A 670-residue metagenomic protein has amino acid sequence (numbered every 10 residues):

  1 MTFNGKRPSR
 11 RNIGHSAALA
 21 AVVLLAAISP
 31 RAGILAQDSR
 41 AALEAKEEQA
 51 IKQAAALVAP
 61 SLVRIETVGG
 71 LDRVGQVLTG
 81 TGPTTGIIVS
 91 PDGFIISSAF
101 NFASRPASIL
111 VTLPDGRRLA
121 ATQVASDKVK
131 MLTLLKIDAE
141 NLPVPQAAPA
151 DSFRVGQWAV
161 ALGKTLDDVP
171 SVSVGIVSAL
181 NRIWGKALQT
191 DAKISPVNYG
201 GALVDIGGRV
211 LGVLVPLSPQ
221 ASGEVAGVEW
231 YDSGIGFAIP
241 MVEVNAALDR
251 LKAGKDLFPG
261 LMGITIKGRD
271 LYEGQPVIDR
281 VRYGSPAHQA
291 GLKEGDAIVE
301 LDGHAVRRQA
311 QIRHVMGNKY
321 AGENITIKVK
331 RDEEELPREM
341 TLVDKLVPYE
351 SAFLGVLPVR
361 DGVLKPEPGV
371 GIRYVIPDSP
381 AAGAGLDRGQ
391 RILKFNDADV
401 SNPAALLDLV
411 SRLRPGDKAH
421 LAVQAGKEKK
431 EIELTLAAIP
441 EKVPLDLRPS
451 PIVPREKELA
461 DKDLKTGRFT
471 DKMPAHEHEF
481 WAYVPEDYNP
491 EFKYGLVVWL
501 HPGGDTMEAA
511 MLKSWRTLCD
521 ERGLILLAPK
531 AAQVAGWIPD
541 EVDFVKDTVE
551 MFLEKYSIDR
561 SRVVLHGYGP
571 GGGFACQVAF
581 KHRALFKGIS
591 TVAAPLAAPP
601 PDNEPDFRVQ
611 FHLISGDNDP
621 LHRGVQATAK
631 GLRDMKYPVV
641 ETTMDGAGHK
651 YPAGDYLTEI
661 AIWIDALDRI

Functional and structural regions predicted by a protein language model:
I34-T85, P91, S98-F100, P106-S108 (+4 more regions): N-terminal activation segment of mature serine protease catalytic domains
Q37-A55, A121, I206, V210-D270 (+1 more regions): C-terminal cap/linker of serine protease catalytic domains
S39, G70-L71, S90-S171, I183-Q189 (+12 more regions): Conserved active-site neighborhood of the chymotrypsin/trypsin-like protease fold
S61, T79, D138-Q146, P170-G234 (+3 more regions): Active-site region of chymotrypsin-like
D92-I96, L211, A287-Q309, A381-A404: Conserved PDZ fold ligand-binding element
R118, D249-D256, K293, V299 (+3 more regions): PDZ-domain C-terminal substructure recognizer with occasional recognition of PDZ-binding tails
V124, V242-R280, P337-I376, R412 (+1 more regions): PDZ/PDZ-like peptide-tail recognition elements
A437-Y494, P570, T628-G631, V639-V640 (+1 more regions): A domain-start/cap signature at the N-terminus of enzymes
